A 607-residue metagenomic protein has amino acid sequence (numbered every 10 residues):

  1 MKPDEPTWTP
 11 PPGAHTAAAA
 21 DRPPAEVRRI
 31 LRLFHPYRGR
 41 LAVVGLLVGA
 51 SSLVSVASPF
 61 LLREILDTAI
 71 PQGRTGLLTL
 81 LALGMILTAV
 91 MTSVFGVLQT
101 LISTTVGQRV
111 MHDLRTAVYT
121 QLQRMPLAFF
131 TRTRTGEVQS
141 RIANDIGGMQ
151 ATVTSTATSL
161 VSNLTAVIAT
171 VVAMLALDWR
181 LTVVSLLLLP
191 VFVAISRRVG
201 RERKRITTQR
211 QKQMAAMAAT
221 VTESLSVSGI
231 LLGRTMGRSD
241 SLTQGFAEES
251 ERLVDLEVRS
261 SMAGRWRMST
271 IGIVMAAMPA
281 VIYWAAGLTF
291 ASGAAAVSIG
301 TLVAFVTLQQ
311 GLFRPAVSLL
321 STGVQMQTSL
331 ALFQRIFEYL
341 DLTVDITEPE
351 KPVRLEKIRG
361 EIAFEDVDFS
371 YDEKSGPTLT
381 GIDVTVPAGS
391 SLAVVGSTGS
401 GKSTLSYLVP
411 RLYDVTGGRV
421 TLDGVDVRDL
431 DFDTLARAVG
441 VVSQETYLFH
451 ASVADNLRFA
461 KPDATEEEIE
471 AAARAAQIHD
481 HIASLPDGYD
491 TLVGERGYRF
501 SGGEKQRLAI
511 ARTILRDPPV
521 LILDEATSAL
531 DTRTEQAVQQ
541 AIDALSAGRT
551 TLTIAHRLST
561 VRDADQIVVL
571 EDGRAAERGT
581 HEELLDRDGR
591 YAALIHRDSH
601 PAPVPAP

Functional and structural regions predicted by a protein language model:
M1-S55, I70, R74-L81, Q99-S103 (+7 more regions): Membrane-integrated ABC transporters
H15-P23, L46-L47, V54-R63, D67 (+9 more regions): Juxtamembrane helix-loop junctions of ABC transporter transmembrane domains
L31, H35, G39, L127-A128 (+10 more regions): An intracellular "coupling" helix at the cytosolic face of ABC transporter transmembrane type-1 domains
P36, R40-L53, S155-Q209, Y283-V297 (+1 more regions): Transmembrane helices of ABC transporter permease
L41-F95, I102, L175-T182, A280 (+2 more regions): Transmembrane helix-loop-helix hairpins at lipid-water interfaces of multipass membrane proteins, especially the type-1
I70-T79, A173-L187, A263-Q334, Y339-L340: Helix-loop-helix
L101-T120, T158-S162, S185-S226, D240 (+6 more regions): Cytoplasmic coupling helices
E348-P349, L355-P607: ABC-type nucleotide-binding domain
